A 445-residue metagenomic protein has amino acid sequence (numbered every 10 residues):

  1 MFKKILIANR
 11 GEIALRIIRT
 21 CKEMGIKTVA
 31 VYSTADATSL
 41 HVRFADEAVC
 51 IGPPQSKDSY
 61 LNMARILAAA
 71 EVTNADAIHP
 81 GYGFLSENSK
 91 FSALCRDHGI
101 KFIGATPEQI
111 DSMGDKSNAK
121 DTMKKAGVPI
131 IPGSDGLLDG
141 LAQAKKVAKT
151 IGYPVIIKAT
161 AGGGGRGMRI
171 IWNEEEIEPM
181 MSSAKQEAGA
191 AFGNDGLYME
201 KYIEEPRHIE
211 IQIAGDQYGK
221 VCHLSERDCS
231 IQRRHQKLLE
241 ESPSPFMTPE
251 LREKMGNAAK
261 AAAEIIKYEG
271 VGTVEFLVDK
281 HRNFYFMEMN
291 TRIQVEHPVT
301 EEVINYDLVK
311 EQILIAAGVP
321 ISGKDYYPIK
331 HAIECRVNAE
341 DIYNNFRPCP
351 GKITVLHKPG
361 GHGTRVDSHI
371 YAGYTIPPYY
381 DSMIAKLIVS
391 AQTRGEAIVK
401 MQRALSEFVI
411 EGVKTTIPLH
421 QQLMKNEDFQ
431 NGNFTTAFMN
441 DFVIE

Functional and structural regions predicted by a protein language model:
M1-A126, L138-K146, E396: ATP-binding N-terminal substructure of ATP-dependent carboxylate-amine bond-forming enzymes
I7-E23, A48, E71-T73, G104 (+3 more regions): ATP-dependent carboxylate activation and anion-phosphoryl transfer catalytic cores that bind Mg-ATP to form
G133-S134: Conserved beta3 strand of the protein kinase N-lobe
V147-I156: Acidic/histidine-enriched active-site and ligand-binding environments that engage anionic O-linkages
A159: N-terminal nucleotide-binding beta1-loop-alpha1 segment
